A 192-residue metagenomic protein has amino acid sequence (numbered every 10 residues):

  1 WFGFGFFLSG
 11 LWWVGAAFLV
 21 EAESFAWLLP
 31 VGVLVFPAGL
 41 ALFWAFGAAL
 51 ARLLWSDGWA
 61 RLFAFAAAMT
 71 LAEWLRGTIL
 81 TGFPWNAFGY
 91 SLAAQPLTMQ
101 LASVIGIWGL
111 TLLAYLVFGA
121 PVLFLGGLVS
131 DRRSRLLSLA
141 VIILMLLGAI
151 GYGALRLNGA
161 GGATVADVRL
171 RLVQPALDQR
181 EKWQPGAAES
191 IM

Functional and structural regions predicted by a protein language model:
W1-G159: Membrane-embedded alpha-helical bundles of multi-pass enzymes that act on lipidic or dolichyl-linked glycan substrates
G153-M192: Soluble catalytic regions of membrane-associated enzymes that act on cell-envelope and secretory-pathway components
